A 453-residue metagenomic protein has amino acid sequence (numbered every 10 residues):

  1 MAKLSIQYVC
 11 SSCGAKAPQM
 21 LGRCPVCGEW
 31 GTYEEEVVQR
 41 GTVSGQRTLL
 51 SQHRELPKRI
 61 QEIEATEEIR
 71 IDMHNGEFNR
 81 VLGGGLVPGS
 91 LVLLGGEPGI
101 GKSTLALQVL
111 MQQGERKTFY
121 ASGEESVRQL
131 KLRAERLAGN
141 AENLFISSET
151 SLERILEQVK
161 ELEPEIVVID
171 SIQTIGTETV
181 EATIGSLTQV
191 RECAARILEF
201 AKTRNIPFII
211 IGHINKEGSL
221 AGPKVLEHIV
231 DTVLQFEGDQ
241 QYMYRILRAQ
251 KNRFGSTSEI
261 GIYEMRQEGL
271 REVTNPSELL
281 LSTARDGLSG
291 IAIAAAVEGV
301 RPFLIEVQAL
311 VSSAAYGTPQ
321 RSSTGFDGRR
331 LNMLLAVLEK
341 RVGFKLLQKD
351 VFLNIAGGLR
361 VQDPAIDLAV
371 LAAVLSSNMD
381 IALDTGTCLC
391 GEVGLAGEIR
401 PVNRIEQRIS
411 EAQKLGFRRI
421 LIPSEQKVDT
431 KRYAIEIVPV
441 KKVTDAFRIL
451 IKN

Functional and structural regions predicted by a protein language model:
A2-S12, K16-N79, V87-L93, I100-M111 (+5 more regions): Peripheral, non-AAA+ core regions of ATP-driven protein-machinery
E97, G123: P-loop (Walker A) phosphate-binding loop of NTP-binding proteins
T118-S122: Conserved RecA-like ASCE P-loop NTPase motor core of nucleic-acid helicases/translocases
V127: Divalent metal-dependent catalytic cores for phosphoryl transfer on phosphate-bearing substrates
